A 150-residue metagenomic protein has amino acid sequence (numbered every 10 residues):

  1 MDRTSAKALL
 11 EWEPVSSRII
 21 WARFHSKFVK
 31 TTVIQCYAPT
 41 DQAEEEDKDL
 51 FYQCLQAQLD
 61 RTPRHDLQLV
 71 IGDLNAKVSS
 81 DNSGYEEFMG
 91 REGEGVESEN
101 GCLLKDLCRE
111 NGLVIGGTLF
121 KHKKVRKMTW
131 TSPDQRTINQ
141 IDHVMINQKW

Functional and structural regions predicted by a protein language model:
M1-W150: A shared catalytic/ligand-binding motif for oxyanion handling
